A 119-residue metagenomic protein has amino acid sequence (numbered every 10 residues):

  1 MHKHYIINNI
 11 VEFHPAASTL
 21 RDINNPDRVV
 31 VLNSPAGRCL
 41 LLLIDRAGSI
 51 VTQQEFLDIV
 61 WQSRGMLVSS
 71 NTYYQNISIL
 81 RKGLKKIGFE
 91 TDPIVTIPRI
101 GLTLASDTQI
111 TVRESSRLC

Functional and structural regions predicted by a protein language model:
H2-H4, I10-G37, R113-S116: A structural micro-motif at secondary-structure boundaries
V11, S49, V95: Residues that recognize and position ribonucleotide moieties
V29-V60, L80: Short amphipathic alpha-helical recognition elements used for nucleic-acid or partner binding across transcription
L32-L40, M66-K85, I100: DNA-recognition element of transcription regulators
V51-T52, K86-P93: Short, solvent-exposed secondary-structure capping/transition elements
I59-L67: Short helix-coil junctions and helix-kink-helix linkers
E90-C119: A short linear beta-strand->loop->alpha-helix hinge motif most characteristic of winged-helix/helix-turn-helix
